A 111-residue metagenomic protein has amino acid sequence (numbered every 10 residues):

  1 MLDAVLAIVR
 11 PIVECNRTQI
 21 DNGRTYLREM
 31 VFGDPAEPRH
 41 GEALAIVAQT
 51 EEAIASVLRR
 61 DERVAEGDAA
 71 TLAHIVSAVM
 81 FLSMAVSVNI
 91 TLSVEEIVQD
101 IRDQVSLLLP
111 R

Functional and structural regions predicted by a protein language model:
M1-D21, L72-V76: Hydrophobic alpha-helical connector segments
R10, E14, V31-P35, R63 (+2 more regions): Residue-level marker of structural boundaries
E14-C15, V76-E95, L107-R111: Amphipathic C-terminal alpha-helical segment
N16-E37, A85-V88: Amphipathic alpha-helical segments used for helix-helix packing
T18, A36-R63, A70-H74, Q99-R102 (+1 more regions): Amphipathic alpha-helical packing segments from all-alpha helical-bundle domains
R24-R28, E42, E66-G67: Short, hydrophobic secondary-structure boundary micro-motifs
L27, A55-R59, F81: Amphipathic, well-packed alpha-helical segments that form the structural scaffold of globular domains
